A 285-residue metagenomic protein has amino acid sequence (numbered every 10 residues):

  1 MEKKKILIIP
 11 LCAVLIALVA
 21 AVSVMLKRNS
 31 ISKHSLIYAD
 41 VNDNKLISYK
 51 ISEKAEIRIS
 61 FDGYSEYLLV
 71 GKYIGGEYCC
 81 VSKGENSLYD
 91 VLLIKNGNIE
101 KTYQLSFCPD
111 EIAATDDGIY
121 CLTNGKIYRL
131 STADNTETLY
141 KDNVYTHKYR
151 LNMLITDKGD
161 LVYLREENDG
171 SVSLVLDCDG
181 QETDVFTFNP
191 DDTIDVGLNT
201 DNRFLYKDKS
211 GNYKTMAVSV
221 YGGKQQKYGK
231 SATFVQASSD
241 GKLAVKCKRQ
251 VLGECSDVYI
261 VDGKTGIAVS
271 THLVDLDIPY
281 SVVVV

Functional and structural regions predicted by a protein language model:
M1-L15: N-terminal Sec-pathway targeting helices
V22-D62: An edge-strand/N-cap motif at the start of beta-rich repeat modules
S32-V41, I74-G84, D117-T123, G159-R165 (+3 more regions): Short beta-strand elements that form the blades of beta-propeller/WD-repeat-like and other beta-sheet-rich scaffold
N42-S48, N86-L92, G125-R129, D169-V175 (+2 more regions): Structural motif
A55-F61, N98-Q104, T136-N143, Q181-F188 (+2 more regions): A short beta-strand motif characteristic of beta-propeller blades
Y64-G75, S106-D116, T146-D157, P190-T200 (+2 more regions): Repeated scaffold domains used in trafficking and secretory/extracellular systems, primarily beta-propellers
L93-N96, E100, A114-G118, R129-S131 (+7 more regions): Flexible "stalk/tail and boundary" regions
Y206-V261, G266, H272-L273, D277: Intrinsically disordered, low-complexity segments enriched in Gly and acidic/Ser/Thr residues that form flexible
